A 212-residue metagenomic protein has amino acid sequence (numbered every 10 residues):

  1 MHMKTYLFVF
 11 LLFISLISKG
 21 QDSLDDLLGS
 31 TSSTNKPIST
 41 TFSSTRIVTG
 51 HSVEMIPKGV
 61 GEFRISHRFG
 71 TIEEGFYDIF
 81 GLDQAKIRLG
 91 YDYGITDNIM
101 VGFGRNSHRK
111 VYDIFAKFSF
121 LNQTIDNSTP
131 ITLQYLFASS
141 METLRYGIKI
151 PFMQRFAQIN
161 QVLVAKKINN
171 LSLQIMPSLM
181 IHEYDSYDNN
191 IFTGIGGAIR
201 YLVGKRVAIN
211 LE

Functional and structural regions predicted by a protein language model:
K4-F10: Sec-dependent signal peptide recognition, specifically the positively charged N-region followed immediately by
L11-F13, I47: Short linear sequence elements within intrinsically disordered, low-complexity coil regions
S15-I17: N-terminal signal peptide c-region/cleavage motif recognized by signal peptidases
Q21-I148, R155-N160, K166-L173, M180-I181 (+1 more regions): Transmembrane beta-barrel domains of Gram-negative outer membranes and organellar outer membranes
M153-R155, N189-N190: Active-site glycine- and acidic-residue-rich loops that bind and position anionic ligands or nucleotide-like cofactors
E183-I195: Short helix-loop boundary/capping segments
G196-R200: Generic long, charged, amphipathic alpha-helical segments
